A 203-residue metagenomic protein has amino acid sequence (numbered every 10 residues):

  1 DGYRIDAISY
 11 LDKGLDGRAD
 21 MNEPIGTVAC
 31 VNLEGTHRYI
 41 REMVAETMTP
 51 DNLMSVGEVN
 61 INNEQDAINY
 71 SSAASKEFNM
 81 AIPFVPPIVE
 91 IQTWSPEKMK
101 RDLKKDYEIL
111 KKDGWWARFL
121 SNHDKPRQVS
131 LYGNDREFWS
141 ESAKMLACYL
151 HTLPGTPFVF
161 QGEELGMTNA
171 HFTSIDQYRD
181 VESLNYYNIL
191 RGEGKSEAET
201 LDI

Functional and structural regions predicted by a protein language model:
D1-I203: Active-site and adjacent substrate-binding regions of carbohydrate-active enzymes
